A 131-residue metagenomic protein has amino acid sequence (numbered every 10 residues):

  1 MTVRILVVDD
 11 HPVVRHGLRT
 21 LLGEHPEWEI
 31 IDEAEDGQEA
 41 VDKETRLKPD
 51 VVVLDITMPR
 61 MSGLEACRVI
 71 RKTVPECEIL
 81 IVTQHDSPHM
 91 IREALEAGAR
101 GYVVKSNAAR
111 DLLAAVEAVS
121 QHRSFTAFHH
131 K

Functional and structural regions predicted by a protein language model:
T2-V14, L18-L22: Conserved acidic segment of CheY-like receiver
D9, D55, T83: Active-site residues of response regulator receiver
E27-E35, K43: Short hydrophobic/Thr-rich beta-strand motif most characteristic of the beta2 strand and flanking loop of CheY-like
D36-E39, S62-E65: Acidic catalytic/metal-coordinating carboxylates
T45-L47, V69-E76, A97: Conserved phosphotransfer cores of two-component systems
L47-V53: Active-site beta3 strand of CheY-like receiver
M58: Receiver (REC) domain active-site loop signature in two-component systems and cognate sites in sensor histidine kinases
H89-E96, R100-K131: Short, flexible helix-to-coil linker/hinge segments that flank and couple to helix-turn-helix
